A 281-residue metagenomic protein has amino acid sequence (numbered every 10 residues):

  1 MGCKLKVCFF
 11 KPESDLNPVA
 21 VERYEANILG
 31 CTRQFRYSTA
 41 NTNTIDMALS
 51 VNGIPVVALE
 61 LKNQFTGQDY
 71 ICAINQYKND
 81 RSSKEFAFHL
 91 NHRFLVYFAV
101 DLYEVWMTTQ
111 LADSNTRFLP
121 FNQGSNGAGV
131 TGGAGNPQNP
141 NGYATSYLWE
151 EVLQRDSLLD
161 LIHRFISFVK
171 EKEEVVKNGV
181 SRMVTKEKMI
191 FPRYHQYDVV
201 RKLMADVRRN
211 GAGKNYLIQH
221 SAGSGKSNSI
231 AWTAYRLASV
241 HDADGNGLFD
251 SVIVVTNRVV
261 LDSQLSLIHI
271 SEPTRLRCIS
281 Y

Functional and structural regions predicted by a protein language model:
M1-S251, V260, Q264-S271: ATP-dependent helicase/translocase motor core
V254: Conserved SAM-binding loop
N257: Conserved H-loop
I268-Y281: Single conserved hydrophobic/aromatic residue that forms the stacking wall/gate of nucleotide- or nucleobase-binding
